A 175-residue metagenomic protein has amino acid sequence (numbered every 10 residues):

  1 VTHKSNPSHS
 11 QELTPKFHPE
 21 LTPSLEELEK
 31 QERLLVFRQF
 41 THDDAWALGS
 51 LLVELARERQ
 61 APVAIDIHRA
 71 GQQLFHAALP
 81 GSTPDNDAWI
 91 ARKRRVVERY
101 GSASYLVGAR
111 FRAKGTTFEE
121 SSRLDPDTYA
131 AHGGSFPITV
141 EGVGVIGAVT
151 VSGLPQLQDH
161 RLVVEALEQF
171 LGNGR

Functional and structural regions predicted by a protein language model:
T2-T83: Intrinsically disordered, low-complexity terminal regulatory regions
P7-H18, Y100, E120-A131: Phosphate-binding glycine-rich loops and adjacent basic patches that engage nucleotide phosphates, nucleic-acid
L25-K30, R112, T116, T139-E141: Short amphipathic alpha-helical segments, especially helix-boundary/capping motifs
H42-W46, F111-E120, G172-R175: Short, positively charged
E58-R59, E141-G142, Q169-R175: Secondary-structure boundary elements
R59-L124: Structured interaction and signal-relay segments at domain junctions
E98-G101, H160-R175: Short, solvent-exposed cationic patches
E119-E168: Extended hydrophobic
